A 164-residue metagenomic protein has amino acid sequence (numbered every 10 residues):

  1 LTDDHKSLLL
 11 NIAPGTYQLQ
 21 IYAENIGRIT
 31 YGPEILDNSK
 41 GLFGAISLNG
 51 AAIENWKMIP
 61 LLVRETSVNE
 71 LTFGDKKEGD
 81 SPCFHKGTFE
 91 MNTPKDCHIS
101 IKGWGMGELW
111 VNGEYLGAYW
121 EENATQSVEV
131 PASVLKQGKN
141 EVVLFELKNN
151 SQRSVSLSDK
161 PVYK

Functional and structural regions predicted by a protein language model:
L1-T16, R28-I29, D96, Y115-K139: A cross-kingdom feature marking solvent-exposed beta-strand/loop segments within repeated, beta-rich binding/scaffold
T2, N11-G15, N38, E78-C83 (+3 more regions): Solvent-exposed loop and beta-edge segments used for protein-protein assembly and interaction
N11-A13, Y22, N49, N92 (+4 more regions): A structural detector for beta-sheet-dominated domains
L19, F89-N112, Y119-W120, V142-F145: Aromatic-lined ligand-binding clefts that engage carbohydrates, nucleic acids, or primary amines
E24-E54, N149-K164: Glycine/proline-rich low-complexity spacer/linker segments in large multi-domain proteins
A51-A52, K57-M58, V63: Low-complexity, acidic Ser/Thr/Pro-rich "mucin-like" tracts of secreted and single-pass surface proteins
P60-H85: Edge strands and adjacent loops of beta-rich recognition modules
V128-K164: Terminal leader/tail segments of proteins
